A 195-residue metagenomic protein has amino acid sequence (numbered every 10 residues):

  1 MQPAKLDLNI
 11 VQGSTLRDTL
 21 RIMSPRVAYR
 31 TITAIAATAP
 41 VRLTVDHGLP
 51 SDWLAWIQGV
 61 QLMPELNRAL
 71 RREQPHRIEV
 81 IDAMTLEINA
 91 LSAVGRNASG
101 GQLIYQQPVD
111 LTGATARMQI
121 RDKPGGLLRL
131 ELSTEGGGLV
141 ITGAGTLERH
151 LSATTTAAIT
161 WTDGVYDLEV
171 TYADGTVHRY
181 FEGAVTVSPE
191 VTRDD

Functional and structural regions predicted by a protein language model:
M1-V27, Q106-D195: Contiguous segments within soluble domain cores/interaction surfaces
V27-K123, L127, T142-T146: Small/polar beta-strand repeat architecture
